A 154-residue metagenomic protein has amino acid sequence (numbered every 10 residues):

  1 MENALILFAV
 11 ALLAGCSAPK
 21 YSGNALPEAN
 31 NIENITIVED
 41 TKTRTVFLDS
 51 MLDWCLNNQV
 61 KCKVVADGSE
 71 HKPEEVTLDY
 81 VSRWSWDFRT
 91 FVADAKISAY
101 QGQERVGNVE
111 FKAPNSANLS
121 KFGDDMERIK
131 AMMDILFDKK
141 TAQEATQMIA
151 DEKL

Functional and structural regions predicted by a protein language model:
E2-A9: Sec-dependent signal peptide recognition, specifically the positively charged N-region followed immediately by
L12-G15: C-terminal motif of bacterial Sec signal peptides marking the signal peptidase cleavage site
S17-A29, W54, N108, K112-L154: C-terminal/domain-edge helix-coil "capping" segments
A18-E75: N-terminal secretory signal peptides
D53-G123, E127: Surface-exposed short loop/turn segments
